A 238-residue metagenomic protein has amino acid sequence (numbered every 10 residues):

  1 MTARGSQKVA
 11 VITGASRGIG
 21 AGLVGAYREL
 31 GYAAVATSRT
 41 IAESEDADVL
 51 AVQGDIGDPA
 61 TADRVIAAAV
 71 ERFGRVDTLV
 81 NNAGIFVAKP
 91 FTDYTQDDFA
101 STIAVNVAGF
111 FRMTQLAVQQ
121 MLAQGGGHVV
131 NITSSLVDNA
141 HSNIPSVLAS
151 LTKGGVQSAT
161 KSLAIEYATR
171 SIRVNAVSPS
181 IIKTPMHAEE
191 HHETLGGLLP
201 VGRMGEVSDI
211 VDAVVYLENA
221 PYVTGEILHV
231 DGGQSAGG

Functional and structural regions predicted by a protein language model:
S16-R17: Conserved glycine-rich cofactor-binding loop
G54-R64, Q96, D209: The beta1-alpha1 cofactor-binding region of Rossmann-like NAD(H)/NADP(H)-dependent oxidoreductases
N82-V87, G232-G233: Conserved NAD(P)H cofactor-binding loop of Rossmann-fold oxidoreductase domains
P90-F91, D98-A100, L195: Substrate-binding pocket helix/loop in short-chain dehydrogenase/reductase
T114, T152, T160: Active-site helix of classical SDR
Q119, K161, I165-T169: Alpha-helical segment proximal to the catalytic Tyr-Lys
I172, E206-V230, S235: C-terminal substrate-recognition "lid" of short-chain dehydrogenase/reductases
